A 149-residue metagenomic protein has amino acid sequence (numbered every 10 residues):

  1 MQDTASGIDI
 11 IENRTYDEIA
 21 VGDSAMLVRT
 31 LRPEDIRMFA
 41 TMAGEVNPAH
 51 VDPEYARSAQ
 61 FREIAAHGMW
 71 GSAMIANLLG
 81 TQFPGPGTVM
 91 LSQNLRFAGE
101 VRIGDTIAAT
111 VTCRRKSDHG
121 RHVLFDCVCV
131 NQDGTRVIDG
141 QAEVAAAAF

Functional and structural regions predicted by a protein language model:
M1-V21, V101-F149: HotDog/MaoC-like acyl-thioester-processing domains
Q2-T88: Hot-dog-fold acyl-thioester-processing enzymes
M26-L31, R96, E143-A145: Generic structural detector for well-ordered beta-strands
P48, P84, E100, A146-A147: Proline-rich low-complexity regions
T81-D105: Mid-chain, well-packed structural core segment of small domains
